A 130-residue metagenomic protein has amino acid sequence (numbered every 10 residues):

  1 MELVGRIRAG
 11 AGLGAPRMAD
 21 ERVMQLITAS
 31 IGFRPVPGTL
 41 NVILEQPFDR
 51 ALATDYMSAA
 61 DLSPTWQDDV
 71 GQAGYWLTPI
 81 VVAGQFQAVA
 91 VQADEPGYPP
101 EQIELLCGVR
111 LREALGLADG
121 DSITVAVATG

Functional and structural regions predicted by a protein language model:
M1-P99, D119, V125-A126: Long, compositionally biased stretches
L44, L106-C107: A conserved hydrophobic position in a structured secondary element of the catalytic/binding core that shapes
C107-E113: Short alpha-helix capping/helix-loop boundary micro-motifs
R112, A128-G130: Short, charged beta-turn/beta-strand-edge "cap" motif at the junction between a beta-strand and an adjacent loop
E113-A114, T124: Short, intrinsically disordered/low-complexity patches at protein termini and at juxtamembrane boundaries
